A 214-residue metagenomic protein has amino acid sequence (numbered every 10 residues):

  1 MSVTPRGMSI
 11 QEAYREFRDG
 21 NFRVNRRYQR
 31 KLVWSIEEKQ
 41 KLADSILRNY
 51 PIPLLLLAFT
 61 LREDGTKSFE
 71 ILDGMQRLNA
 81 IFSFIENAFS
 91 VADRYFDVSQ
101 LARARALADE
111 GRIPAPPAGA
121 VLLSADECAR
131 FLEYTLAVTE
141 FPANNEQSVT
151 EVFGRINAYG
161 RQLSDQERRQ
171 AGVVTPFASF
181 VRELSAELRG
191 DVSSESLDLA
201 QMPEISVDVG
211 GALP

Functional and structural regions predicted by a protein language model:
M1-R15, R23-P214: Basic- and aromatic-enriched surface patches that contact anionic nucleotides/nucleic acids
